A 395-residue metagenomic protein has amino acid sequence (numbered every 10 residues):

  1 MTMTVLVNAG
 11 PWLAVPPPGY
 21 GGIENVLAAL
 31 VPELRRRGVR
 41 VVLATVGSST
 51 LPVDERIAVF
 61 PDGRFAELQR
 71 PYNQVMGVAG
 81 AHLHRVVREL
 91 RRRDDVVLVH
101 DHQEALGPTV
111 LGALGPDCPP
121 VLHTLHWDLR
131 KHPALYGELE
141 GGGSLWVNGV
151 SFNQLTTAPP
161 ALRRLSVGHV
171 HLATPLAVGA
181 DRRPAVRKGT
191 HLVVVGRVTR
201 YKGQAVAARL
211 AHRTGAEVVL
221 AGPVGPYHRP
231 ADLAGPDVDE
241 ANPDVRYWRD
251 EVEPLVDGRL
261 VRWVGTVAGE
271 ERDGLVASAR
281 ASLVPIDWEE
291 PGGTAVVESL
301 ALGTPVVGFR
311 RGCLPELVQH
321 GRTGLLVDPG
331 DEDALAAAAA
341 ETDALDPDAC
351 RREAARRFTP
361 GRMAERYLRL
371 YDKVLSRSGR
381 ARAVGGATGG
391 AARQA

Functional and structural regions predicted by a protein language model:
L13-A14, E33-N73, P226: N-terminal strand-loop element at the rim of the active site of nucleotide-sugar-dependent glycosyltransferases
G77, A81, D343-G385, R393-A395: A charged, aromatic-enriched C-terminal amphipathic alpha-helix characteristic of glycosyltransferases across folds
D101-L106: Short His-centered aromatic/hydrophobic patch
P116, G222, L233-E270: Nucleotide-activated donor-binding/catalytic signature segment of Leloir-type glycosyltransferases, i.e., the conserved
P120-H132, G137-D181, H191: Donor nucleotide-sugar binding/catalytic pocket of nucleotide-sugar-dependent glycosyltransferases
W146-N148, V167-G225: Conserved donor-binding/catalytic core segment of Leloir-type glycosyltransferases
P305-G308: Short hydrophobic beta-strand element within catalytic cores of glycosyltransferases and related nucleotide-activated
R310, P315-E341: Change "using UDP/GDP/dTDP sugars" to "using nucleotide sugars
